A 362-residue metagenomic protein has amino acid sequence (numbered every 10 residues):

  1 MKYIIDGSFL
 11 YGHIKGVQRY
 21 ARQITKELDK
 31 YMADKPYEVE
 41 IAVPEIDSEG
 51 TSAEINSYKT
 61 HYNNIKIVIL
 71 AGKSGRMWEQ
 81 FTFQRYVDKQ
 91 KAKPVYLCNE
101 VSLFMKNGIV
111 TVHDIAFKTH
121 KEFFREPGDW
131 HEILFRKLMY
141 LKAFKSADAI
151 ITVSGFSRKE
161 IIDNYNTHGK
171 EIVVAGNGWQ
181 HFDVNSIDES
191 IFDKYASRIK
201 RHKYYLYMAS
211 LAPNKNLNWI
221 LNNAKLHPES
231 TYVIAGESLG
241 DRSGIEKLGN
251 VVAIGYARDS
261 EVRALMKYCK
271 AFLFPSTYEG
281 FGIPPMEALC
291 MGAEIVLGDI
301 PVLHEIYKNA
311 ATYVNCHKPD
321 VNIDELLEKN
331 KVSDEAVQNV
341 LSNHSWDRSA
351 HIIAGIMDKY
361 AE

Functional and structural regions predicted by a protein language model:
M1-E362: Carbohydrate transferase catalytic cores enriched for Leloir-type hexosyltransferases
